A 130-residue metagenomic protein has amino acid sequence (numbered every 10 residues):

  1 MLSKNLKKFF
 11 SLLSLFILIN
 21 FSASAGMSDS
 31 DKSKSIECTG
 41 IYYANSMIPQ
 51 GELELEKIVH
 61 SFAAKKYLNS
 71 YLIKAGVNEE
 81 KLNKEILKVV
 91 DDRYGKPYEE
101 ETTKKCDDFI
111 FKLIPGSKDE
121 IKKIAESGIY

Functional and structural regions predicted by a protein language model:
L2-F10: Bacterial N-terminal signal peptides that target proteins for export
F10-N20: Bacterial N-terminal signal peptides
A23-A25: Boundary at the C-terminal end of the N-terminal hydrophobic targeting segment
S28-V77: Short N-proximal segments of mature Sec-exported proteins
E56-Y130: Compact alpha-helical subdomains of small soluble proteins
